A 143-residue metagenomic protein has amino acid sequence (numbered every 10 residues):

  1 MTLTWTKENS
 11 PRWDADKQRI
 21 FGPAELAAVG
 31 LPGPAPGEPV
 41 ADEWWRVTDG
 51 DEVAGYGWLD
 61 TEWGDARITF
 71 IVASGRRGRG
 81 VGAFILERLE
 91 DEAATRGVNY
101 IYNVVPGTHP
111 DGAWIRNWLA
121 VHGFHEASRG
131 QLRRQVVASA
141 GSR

Functional and structural regions predicted by a protein language model:
M1-R12, V137-R143: Conserved N-terminal entry element of GNAT/NAT acetyltransferase domains
T6-D65: Acetyl-CoA-dependent GNAT
W63-R67, R129-Q131: A generic structural signal for beta-strand entry/edge sites
T69-G78, G107-T108: A short, internal acetyl-CoA/4′-phosphopantetheine-binding micro-motif in the GNAT/acyltransferase core
V72, V105, R134-V136: Hydrophobic residues in beta-strands and at strand termini
G78-A94, N117: Conserved acetyl-CoA-binding loop-helix of GNAT-fold acetyltransferases
A93-T108: Conserved GNAT acetyl-CoA-binding A-motif
G112-R116, A120-R143: C-terminal "cap" of GNAT-fold acetyltransferases
